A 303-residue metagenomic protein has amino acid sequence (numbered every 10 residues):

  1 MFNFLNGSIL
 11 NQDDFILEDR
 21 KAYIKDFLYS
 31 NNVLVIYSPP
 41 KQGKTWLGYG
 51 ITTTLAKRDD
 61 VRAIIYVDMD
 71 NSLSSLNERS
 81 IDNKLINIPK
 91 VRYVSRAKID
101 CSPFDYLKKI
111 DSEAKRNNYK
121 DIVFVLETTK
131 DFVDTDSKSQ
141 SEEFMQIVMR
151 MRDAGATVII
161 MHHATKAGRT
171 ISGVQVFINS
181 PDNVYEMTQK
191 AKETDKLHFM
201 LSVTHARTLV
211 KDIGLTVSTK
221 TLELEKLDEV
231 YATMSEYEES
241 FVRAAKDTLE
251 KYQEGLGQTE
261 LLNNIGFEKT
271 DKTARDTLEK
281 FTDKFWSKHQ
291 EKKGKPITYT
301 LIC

Functional and structural regions predicted by a protein language model:
M1-I86, I302: The Walker A/P-loop phosphate-binding site
S8, N117-K120, E193-C303: C-terminal regions of RecA-like/P-loop NTPase motor modules
Y23-I24, D59-Q140, E239, D276 (+1 more regions): Conserved inter-motif catalytic segment of the P-loop NTP-binding fold
V33-V35, A63, D121-V123, T157-I159: Residue-level preference for the first positions of well-ordered beta-strands
V35-Y37, E142-E223: Phosphate-binding/switch region of NTP-binding enzymes
G48, F144, A274: Aromatic/hydrophobic pocket-lining residues that form the small-molecule binding cavity in soluble enzyme cores
I51, R79-N83, K138-E142, S172-F177: Short, glycine/charged-enriched secondary-structure capping and boundary segments
T53, K57, I81, D111-K115 (+4 more regions): Surface-exposed alpha-helical segments enriched in charged/polar residues
